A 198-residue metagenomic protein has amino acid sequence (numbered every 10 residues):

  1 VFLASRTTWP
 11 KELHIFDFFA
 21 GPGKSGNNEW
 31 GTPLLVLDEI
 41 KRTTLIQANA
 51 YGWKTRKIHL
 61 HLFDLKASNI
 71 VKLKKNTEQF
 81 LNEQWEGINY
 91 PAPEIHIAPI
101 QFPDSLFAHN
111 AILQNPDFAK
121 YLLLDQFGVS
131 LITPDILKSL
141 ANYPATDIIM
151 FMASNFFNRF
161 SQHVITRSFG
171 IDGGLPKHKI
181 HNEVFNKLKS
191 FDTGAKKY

Functional and structural regions predicted by a protein language model:
F2-A108: SAM cofactor-binding core of SAM-dependent methyltransferases, primarily the Rossmann-like beta-alpha-beta module
E12-H14, H59, A119-Y121, D147-I148: Beta-sheet entry/capping signal
F63-L65, I100, L124-F127, F151-M152: Short His-Asn-centered micro-motif
A111-K120, F127-Y198: Class I S-adenosyl-L-methionine
